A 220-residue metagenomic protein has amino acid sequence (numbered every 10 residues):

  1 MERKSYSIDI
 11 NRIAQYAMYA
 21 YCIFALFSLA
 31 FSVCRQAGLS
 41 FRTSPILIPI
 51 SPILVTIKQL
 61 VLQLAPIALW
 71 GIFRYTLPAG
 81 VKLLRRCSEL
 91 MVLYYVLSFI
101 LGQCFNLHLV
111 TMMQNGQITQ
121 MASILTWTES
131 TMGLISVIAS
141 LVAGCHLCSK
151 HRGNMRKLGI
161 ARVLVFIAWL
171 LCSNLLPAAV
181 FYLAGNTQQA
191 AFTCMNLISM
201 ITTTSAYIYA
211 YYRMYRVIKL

Functional and structural regions predicted by a protein language model:
M1-A17, K219-L220: N-terminal juxtamembrane cytosolic/stromal segments of multi-pass membrane proteins
R12-C22, K82-I100, G159-C172: Transmembrane alpha-helical segments of multi-pass membrane proteins
Y21-L39: Alpha-helical transmembrane segments of multi-pass membrane proteins
F27, R86, H146, L164-L220: C-terminal transmembrane-bundle signature of multipass membrane proteins, characterized by strong activation on
R35-S51, N106-T128, L176-I198: Interfacial non-cytosolic loop connecting adjacent transmembrane helices
I50-L64, S123-V137, F192-T204: Alpha-helical transmembrane segments of polytopic membrane proteins
R74-C87, C148-L158, K219-L220: Membrane-interface helix-boundary motifs at transmembrane edges
G133-I160, I208-R216: Alpha-helical transmembrane segments in multipass membrane proteins, preferentially the mid-helix core
